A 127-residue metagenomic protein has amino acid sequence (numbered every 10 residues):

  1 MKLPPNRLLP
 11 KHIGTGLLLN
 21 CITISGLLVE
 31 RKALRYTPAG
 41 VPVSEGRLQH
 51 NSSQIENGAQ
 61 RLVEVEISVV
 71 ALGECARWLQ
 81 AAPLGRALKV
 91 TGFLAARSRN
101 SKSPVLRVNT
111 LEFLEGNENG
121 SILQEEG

Functional and structural regions predicted by a protein language model:
M1-G127: OB-fold and OB-like single-stranded nucleic-acid-recognition modules and their adjacent interaction interfaces
